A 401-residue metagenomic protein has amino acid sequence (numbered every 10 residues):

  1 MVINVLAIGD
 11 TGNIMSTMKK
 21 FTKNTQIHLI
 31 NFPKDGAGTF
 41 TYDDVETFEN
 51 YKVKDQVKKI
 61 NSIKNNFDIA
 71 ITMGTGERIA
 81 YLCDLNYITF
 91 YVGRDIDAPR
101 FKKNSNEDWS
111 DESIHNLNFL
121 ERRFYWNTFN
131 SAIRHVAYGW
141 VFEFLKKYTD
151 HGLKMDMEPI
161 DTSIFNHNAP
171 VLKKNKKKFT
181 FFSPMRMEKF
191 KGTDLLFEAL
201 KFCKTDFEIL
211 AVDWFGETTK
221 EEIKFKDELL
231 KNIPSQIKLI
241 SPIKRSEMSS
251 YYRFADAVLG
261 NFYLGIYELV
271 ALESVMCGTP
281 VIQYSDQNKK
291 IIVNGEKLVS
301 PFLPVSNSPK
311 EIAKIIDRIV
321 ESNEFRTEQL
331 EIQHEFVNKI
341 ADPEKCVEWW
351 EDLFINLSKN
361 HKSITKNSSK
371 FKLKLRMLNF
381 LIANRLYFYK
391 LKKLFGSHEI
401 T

Functional and structural regions predicted by a protein language model:
L82-H115: Active-site proximal beta-strand in glycosyltransferases
N106-H135, V141-F144: Membrane-proximal helix-turn-helix segments that form the acceptor-binding/catalytic region of lipid-linked
V171-K191, F197-K204, I209-D213: Conserved donor-binding/catalytic core segment of Leloir-type glycosyltransferases
E208-F225, S241: Glycosyltransferase donor-sugar binding loop
R253-I266: Acidic donor-binding loop of glycosyltransferase active sites
P280-K289: Short hydrophobic beta-strand element within catalytic cores of glycosyltransferases and related nucleotide-activated
K290-D317: Change "using UDP/GDP/dTDP sugars" to "using nucleotide sugars
E321-S363, S368-R376: A charged, aromatic-enriched C-terminal amphipathic alpha-helix characteristic of glycosyltransferases across folds
